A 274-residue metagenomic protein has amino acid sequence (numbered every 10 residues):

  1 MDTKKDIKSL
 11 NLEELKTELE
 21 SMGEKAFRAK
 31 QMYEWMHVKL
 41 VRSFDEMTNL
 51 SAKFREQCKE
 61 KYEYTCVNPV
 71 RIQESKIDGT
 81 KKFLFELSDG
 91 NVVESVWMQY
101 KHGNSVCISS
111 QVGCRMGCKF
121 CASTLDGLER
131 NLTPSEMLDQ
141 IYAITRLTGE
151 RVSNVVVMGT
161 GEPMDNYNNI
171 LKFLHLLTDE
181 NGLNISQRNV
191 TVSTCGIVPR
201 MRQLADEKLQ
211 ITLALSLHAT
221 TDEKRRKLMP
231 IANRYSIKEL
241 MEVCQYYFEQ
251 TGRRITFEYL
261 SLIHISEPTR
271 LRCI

Functional and structural regions predicted by a protein language model:
M1-N104: Flexible, acidic/Gly-rich N-terminal and inter-domain linker regions that tether and position cofactor-handling modules
E13-S21, E34, A52, E56-E60 (+6 more regions): Replace "anionic and nucleotidyl ligands
Q99-E136: Canonical Radical SAM [4Fe-4S] cluster-binding loop centered on the CxxxCxxC motif and its immediate flanking residues
T124-N154: Conserved alpha-helical substructure of the radical SAM core
T145-N154, G159-S266, R270: Conserved AdoMet/S-adenosylmethionine-binding subsite of the radical SAM
